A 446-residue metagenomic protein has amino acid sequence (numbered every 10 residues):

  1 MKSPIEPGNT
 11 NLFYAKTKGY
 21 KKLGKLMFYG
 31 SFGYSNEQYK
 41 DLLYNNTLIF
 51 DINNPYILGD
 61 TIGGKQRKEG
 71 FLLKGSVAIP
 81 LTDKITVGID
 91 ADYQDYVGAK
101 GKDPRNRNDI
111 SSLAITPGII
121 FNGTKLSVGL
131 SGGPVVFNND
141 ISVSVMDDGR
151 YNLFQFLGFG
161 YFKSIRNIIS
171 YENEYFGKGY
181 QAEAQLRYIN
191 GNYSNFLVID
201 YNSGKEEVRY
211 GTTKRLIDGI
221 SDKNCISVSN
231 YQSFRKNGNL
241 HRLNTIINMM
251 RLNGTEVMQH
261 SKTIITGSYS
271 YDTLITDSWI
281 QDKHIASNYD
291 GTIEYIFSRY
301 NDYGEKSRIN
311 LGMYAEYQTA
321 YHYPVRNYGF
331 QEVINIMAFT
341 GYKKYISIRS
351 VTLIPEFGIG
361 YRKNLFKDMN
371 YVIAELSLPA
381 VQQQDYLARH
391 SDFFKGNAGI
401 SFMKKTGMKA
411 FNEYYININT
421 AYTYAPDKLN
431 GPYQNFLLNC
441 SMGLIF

Functional and structural regions predicted by a protein language model:
M1, G30-N36, I89-D95, L130-V136 (+9 more regions): Transmembrane beta-barrel strands of outer-membrane/channel proteins
M1-G88, S111-S112, T116-F137, N192: Membrane-proximal, glycine/serine-rich, low-complexity loop/turn segments characteristic of large bacterial
K2-L12, I62-Q66, Y96-I110, Y171-Y175 (+1 more regions): Outer-membrane beta-barrel proteins
K2-P7, D41-T47, A99-N106, I141-D147 (+5 more regions): Outer-membrane beta-barrel translocator domains and adjoining extracellular loop/strand segments of Gram-negative
N9-A15, R67-L73, R107-I115, F176-A182 (+6 more regions): Residues that define the transmembrane beta-barrel architecture of outer-membrane proteins
K22-L26, P80-K84, N122-T124, I189-Y193 (+5 more regions): Outer-membrane beta-barrel channels and translocator barrels
F121-K125, Q434-F446: Outer-membrane beta-barrel "beta-signal"
R166-L311: Long, internal scaffold/assembly segments composed of regular secondary structure
